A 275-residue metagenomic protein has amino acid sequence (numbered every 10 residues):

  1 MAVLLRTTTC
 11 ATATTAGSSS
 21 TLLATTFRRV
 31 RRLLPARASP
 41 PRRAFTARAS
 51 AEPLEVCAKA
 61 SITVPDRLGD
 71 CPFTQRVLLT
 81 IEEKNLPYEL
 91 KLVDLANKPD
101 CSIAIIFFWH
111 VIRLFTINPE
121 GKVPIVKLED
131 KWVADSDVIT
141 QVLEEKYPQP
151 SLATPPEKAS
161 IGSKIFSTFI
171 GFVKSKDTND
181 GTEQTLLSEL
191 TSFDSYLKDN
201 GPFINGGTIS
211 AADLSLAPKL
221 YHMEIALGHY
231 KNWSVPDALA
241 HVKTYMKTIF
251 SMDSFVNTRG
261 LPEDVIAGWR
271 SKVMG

Functional and structural regions predicted by a protein language model:
A2-T208: GST-like domain detector, emphasizing the conserved glutathione-binding G-site in the N-terminal thioredoxin-like
K91-L95, T258-V265: Acidic carboxylate-rich catalytic motifs and surrounding loops in phosphoryl-/glycosyl-chemistry enzymes
D180, G228-D237: Acidic, serine/threonine/proline-rich low-complexity intrinsically disordered regions
T182-E189, P236-S251: Extended, well-ordered alpha-helical scaffold segments
L190-D194, E224, F250: Structural signal for well-ordered, non-membrane alpha-helices
G207-K231, H241: GST superfamily/GST-like fold recognition
S251-T258: Extended, Lys/Glu/Leu-rich amphipathic alpha-helical scaffolds
E263-G275: C-terminal helix/juxtamembrane-tail motif
